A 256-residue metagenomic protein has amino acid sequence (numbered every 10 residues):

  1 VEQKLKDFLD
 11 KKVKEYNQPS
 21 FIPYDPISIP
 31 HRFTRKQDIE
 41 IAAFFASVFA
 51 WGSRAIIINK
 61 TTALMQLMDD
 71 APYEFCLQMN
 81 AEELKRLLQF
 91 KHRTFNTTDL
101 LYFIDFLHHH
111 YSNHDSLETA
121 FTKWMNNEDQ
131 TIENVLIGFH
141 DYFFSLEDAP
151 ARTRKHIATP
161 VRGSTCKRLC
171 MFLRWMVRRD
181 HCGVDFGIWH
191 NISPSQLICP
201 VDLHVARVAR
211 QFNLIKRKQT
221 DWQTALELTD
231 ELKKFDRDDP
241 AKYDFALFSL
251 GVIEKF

Functional and structural regions predicted by a protein language model:
V1-F256: HhH-family (HhH-GPD) DNA N-glycosylase catalytic core used in base-excision repair
